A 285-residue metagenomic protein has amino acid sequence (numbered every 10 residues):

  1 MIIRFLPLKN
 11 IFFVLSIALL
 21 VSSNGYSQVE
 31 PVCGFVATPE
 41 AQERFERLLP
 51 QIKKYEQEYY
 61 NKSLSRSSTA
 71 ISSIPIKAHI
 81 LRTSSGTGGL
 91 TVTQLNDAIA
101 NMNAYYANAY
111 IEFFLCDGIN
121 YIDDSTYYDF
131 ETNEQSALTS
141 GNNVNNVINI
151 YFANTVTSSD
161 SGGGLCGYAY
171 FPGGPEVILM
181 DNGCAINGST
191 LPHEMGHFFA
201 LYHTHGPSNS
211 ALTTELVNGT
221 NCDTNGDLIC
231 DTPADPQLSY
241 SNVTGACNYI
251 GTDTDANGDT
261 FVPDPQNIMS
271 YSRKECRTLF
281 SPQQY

Functional and structural regions predicted by a protein language model:
M1-G34: Bacterial Sec-dependent N-terminal signal peptides
I3-R4, T139-N142, D259-T260: A general structural signal for short secondary-structure junctions and capping/turn motifs
Q28-I148, F152-V156: Propeptide-to-catalytic entry region of secreted or membrane-anchored zinc metalloproteases
A70-S72, V144, P172-G174, P263-P265: A short, polar/charged loop/turn motif at coil->beta-strand junctions and beta-hairpin connectors
R82-T91, D181-A185, R273-C276: Second-shell loop/turn segments in exported
V92, N96, S189, P282-Y285: Non-membrane alpha-helical structural segments and their capping/turn regions in soluble enzymes
N96-V243: Metzincin-family zinc-dependent endopeptidase catalytic domain
S210-Y285: Replace "(M1/M4/M9/M12/WLM)" with "(e.g., M1/M4/M8/M9/M12/M26/WLM)" and add "not limited to" to clarify scope
